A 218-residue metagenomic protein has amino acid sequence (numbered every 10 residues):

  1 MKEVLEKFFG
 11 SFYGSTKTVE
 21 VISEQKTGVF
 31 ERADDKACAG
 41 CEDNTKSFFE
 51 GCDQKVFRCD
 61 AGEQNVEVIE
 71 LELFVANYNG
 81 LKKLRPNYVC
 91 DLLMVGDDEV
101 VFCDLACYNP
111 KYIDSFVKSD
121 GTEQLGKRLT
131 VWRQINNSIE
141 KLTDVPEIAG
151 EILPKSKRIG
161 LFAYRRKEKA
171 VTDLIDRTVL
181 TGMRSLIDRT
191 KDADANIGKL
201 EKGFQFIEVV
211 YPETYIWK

Functional and structural regions predicted by a protein language model:
M1, D120-Q124, D176: Intrinsic-disorder-associated interaction segments
M1-R85: Basic, amphipathic N-terminal segments that precede the first structured/catalytic domain
R85-G96, V131: Catalytic centers of nucleases
L92-M94, E99-K111: Conserved catalytic cores of phosphodiester-cleaving nucleases, focusing on short active-site segments
C107-L125: A solvent-exposed, charged loop/short amphipathic helix patch at secondary-structure junctions
S119-A163: Catalytic cores of nucleic-acid endonucleases
G160-T214, K218: Short, low-complexity, polybasic intrinsically disordered segments
